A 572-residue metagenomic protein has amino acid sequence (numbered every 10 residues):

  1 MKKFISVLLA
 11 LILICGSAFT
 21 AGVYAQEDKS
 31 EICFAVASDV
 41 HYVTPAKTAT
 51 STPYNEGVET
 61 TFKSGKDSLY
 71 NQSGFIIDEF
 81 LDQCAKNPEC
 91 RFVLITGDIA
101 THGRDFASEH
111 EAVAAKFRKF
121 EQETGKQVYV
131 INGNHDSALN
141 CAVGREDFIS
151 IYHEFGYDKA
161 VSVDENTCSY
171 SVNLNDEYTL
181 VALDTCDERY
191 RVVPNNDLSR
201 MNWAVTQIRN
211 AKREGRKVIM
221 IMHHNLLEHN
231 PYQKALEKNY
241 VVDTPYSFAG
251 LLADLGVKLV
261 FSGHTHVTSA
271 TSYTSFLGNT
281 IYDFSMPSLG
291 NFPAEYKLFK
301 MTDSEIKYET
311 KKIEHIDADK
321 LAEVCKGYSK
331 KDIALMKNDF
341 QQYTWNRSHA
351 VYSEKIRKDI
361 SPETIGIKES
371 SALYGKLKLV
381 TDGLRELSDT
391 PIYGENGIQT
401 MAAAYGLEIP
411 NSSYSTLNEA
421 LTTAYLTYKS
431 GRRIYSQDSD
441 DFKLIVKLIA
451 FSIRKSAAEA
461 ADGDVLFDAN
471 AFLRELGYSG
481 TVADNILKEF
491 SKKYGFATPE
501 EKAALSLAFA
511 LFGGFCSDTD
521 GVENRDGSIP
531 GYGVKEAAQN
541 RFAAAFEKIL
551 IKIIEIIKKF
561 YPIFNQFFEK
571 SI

Functional and structural regions predicted by a protein language model:
K2, Q26-K29, A318-I572: Non-catalytic terminal accessory segments
C15-D28: Sec-dependent signal peptide cleavage junction
Q26-A107: N-terminal active-site segment of His-dependent metallophosphoesterases
Q26-A35, T44-A49, T167-A182, R213 (+3 more regions): Beta-strand-turn-beta hairpins that frame and shape the catalytic cleft of phosphate-ester-processing enzymes
D39, V93, D98, V113 (+6 more regions): Divalent metal-coordination and catalytic microenvironments
V43-A46, T101-R104, N132-C141, E188-R191 (+3 more regions): Active-site environment of divalent metal-dependent phosphoester hydrolases
C84-F92, Q122, T179-V181, R191-Y282 (+1 more regions): His/acidic metal-ligating clusters that form di-metal
S108-W203, R209, L277-S285, L298 (+1 more regions): Extended active-site neighborhood of metal-dependent phosphoesterases/phosphodiesterases
